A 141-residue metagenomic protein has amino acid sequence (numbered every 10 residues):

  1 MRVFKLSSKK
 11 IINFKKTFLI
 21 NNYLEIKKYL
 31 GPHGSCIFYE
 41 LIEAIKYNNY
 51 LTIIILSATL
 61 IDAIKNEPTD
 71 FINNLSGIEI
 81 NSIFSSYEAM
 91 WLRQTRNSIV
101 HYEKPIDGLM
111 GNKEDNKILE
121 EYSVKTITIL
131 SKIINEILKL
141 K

Functional and structural regions predicted by a protein language model:
M1-K5, K15-L24, I55-T59, I83-R96: Phosphate-binding glycine-rich loops and adjacent basic patches that engage nucleotide phosphates, nucleic-acid
M1-Y47: Charged alpha-helical initiation segments
I12, K27, S35-I42, I72-G77 (+3 more regions): Generic detector of well-ordered alpha-helical segments enriched in charged/polar residues, highlighting helical
N22-L24, I78, N112: A short, mixed-charge helix-start or loop-turn motif at secondary-structure junctions
E25-K28, A44-T52, I83-Y87, K117 (+1 more regions): Short, solvent-exposed segments of well-ordered alpha helices
P32-Y39, N48-T59, Y87, W91: Short, well-structured alpha-helical interface segments that form or flank functional binding sites
N49-F84, V124, N135: Flexible secondary-structure boundary motifs
I83-K141: Charge-enriched, short contiguous segments at helix-coil
